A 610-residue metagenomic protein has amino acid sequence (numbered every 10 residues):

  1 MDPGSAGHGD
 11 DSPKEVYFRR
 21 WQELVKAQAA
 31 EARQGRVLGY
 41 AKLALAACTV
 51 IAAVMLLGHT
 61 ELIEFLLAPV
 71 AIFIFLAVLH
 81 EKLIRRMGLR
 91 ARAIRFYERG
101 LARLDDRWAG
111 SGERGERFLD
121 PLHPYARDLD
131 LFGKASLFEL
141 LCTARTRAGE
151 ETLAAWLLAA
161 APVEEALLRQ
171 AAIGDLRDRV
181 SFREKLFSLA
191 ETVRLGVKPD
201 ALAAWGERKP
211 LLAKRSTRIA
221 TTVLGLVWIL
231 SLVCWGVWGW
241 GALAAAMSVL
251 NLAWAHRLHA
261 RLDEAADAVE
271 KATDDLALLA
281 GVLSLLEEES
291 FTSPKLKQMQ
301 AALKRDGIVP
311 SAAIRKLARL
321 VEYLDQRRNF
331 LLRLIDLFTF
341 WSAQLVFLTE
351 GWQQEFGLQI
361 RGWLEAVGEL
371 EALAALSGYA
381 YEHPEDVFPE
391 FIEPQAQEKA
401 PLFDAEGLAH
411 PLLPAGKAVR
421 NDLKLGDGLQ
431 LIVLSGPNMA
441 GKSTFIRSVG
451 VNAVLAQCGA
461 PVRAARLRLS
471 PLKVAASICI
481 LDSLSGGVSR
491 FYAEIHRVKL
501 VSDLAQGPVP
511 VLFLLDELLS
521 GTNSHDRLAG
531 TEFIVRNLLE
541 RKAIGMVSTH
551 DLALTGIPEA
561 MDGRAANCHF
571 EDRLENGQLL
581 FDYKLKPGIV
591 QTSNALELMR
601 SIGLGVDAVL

Functional and structural regions predicted by a protein language model:
M1-M439, T444-K473, H496-R497: Alpha-helical coupling/stalk and coiled-coil linker elements that connect catalytic or binding modules and transmit
W254, L376, P384-L610: ATPase nucleotide-binding head domains, primarily ABC-like/P-loop NTPase cores
